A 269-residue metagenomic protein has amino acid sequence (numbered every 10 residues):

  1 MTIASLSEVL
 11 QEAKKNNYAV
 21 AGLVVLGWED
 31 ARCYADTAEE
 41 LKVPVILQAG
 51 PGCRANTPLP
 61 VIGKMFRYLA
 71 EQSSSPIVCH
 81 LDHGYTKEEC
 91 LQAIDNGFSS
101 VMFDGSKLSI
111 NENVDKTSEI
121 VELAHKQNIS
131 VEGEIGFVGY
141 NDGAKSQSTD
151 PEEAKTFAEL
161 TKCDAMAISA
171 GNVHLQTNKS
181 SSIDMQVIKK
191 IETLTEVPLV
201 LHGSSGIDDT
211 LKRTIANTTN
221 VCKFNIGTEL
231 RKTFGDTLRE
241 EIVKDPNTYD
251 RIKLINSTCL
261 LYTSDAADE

Functional and structural regions predicted by a protein language model:
V20-L23, V45-Q48, I77-L81, V101-F103 (+4 more regions): Hydrophobic faces of well-ordered beta-strands that scaffold small-molecule active sites in alpha/beta enzyme cores
W28-V45, Y68, K87-F103, K107 (+3 more regions): Alpha/beta enzyme core
A49-N113: Active-site beta->alpha loop and helix N-cap motifs at the rims of alpha/beta catalytic domains
T57-V61, Y85-E88, S106-L123, T177-I188 (+1 more regions): Active-site-adjacent beta->alpha loops and helix N-cap segments on the catalytic face of soluble alpha/beta enzymes
P60-S75, K116-I129, S181-V200: Alpha-helix-loop-beta-strand connector modules within alpha/beta enzyme cores
E88-Q92, G206-T218: Catalytic cores of alpha/beta
M102-I110, N172, T219-G235: Glycine-rich phosphate-binding active-site loops on the catalytic face of alpha/beta enzymes
Y262-E269: Conserved small/polar residues in nucleotide/adenosyl-binding loops
